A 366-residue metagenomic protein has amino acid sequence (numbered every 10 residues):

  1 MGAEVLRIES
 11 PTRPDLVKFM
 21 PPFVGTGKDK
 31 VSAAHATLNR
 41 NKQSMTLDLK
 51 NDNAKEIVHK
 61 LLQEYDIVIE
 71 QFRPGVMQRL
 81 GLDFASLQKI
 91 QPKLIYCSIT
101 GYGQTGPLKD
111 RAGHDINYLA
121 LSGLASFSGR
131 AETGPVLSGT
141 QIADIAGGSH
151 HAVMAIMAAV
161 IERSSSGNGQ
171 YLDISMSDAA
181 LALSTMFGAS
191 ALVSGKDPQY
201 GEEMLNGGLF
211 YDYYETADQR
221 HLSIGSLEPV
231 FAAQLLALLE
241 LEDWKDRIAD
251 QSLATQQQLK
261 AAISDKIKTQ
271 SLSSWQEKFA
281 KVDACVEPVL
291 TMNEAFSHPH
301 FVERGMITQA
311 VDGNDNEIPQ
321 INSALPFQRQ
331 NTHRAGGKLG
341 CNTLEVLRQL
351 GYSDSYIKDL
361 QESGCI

Functional and structural regions predicted by a protein language model:
M1-A155, A159-S165, K338, L344-I366: N-terminal helix-loop segment corresponding to the beta1-alpha1 unit of nucleotide/adenylate-binding folds
T12, G101-G103, M176-L181, D218-R220 (+2 more regions): Glycine-rich beta-alpha junction loops
T26, H35, G201-N206, D212-Y213 (+2 more regions): Short Gly/Pro-enriched turn/cap motifs at secondary-structure boundaries
Q104, T133-A143, S164-A180, K196-N206 (+1 more regions): Conserved Rossmann-fold dehydrogenase catalytic segment
G148-G169, A182-S194, Q234-D243: Oxidoreductase and adenylate-handling cofactor-binding alpha/beta cores
F210-V282, V286: Aromatic-enriched alpha-helical interface/lid elements that frame and gate functional surfaces
L253, V311-D359: Flexible, small-/acidic-enriched active-site or ligand-binding loops
A280-R304: Conserved PLP cofactor-binding pocket of PLP-dependent enzymes
